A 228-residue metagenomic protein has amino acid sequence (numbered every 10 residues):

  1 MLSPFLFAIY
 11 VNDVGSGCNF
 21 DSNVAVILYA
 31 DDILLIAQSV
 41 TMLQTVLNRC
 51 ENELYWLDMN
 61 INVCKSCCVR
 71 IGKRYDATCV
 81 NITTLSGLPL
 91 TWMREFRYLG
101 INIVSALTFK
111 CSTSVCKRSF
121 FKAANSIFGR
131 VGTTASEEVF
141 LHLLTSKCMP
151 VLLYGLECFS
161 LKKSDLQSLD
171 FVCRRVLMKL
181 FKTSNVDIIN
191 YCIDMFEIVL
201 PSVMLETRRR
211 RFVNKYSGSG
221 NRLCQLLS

Functional and structural regions predicted by a protein language model:
M1-S3, V11, Y29-D32, L54 (+7 more regions): Short, conserved catalytic/metal-binding micro-motifs enriched in Asp/Glu and His
P4-I36: Active-site palm subdomain of RNA-directed nucleic acid polymerases
G15-N19, A106-K110, P150-L166, T183-S184 (+2 more regions): Short helix-capping/linker segments at secondary-structure and domain boundaries
V26, L43, L47, T113 (+3 more regions): Hydrophobic packing residues in well-ordered alpha-helices of helical domains and bundles
I33-W56, I71-R74, S105-F109, L161: Catalytic palm subdomain of template-directed nucleic-acid polymerases, centered on the conserved carboxylate motif
N60-E95: Short, conserved micro-motifs composed of acidic
G87-S160: Basic, alpha-helical interaction scaffolds
D165-S228: A terminal-accessory region detector
